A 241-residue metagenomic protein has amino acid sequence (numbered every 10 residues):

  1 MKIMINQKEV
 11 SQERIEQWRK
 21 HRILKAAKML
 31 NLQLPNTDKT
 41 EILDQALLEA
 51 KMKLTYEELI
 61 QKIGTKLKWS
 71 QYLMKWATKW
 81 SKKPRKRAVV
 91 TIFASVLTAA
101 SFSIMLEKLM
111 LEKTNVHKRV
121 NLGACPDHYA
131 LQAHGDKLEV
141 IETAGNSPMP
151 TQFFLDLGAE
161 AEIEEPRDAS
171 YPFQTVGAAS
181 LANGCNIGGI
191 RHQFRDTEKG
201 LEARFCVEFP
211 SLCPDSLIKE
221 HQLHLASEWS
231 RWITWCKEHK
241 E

Functional and structural regions predicted by a protein language model:
K2-A50, S170-S230: Beta-strand/loop substructures that line and gate deep hydrophobic ligand-binding cavities in soluble
R19-K25, E58-A77, Q152-D156, T175-A179: Generic hydrophobic, helix-prone segments enriched in Leu/Val/Ile
L32-H134: Hydrophobic ligand-binding cavity/cleft-lining segments
I92, F153-I163, G188-D196: Hydrophobic/aromatic beta-strand elements that line small-molecule binding cavities or substrate pockets in beta-rich
V96-T98, A144, E198, F209: Short, flexible loop/turn elements at secondary-structure junctions
K113, K118-L181: Glycine-rich portal/gate segments that line the openings of hydrophobic small-molecule binding cavities
C236-E241: Short, highly charged C-terminal tails/helix-capping segments
